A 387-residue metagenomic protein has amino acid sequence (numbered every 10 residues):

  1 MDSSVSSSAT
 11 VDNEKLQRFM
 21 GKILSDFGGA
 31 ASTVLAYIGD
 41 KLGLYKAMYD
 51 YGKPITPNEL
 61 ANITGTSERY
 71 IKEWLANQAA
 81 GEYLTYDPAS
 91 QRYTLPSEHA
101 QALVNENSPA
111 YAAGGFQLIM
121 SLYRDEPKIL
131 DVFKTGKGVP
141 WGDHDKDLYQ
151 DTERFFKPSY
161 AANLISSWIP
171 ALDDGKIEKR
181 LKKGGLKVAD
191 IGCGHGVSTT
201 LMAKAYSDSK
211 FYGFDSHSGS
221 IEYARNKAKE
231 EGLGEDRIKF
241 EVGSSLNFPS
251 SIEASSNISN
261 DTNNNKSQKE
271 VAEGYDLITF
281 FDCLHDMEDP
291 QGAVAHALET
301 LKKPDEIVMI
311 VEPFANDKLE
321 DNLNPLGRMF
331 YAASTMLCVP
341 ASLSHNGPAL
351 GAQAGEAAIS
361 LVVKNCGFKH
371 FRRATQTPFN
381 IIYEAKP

Functional and structural regions predicted by a protein language model:
D2-D26: Long, low-complexity, charged/polar intrinsically disordered regions in eukaryotic proteins
E14, L24-A47, I63, A76-L186: Conserved Class I S-adenosyl-L-methionine-dependent methyltransferase catalytic core
M48-G52: Short helix-capping/hinge SLiMs at alpha-helix to coil transitions
K53-N62: Short acidic, hydrophobic short linear motifs in intrinsically disordered regions
L122-I252, K266-H285, P290-G292, H296: Conserved adenosyl
L301-V308: Short glycine-dipeptide loop
V311-N365: C-terminal alpha-helical "lid/dimerization" subdomain adjacent to the S-adenosyl-L-methionine
G367-P387: Core SAM-dependent methyltransferase catalytic element
